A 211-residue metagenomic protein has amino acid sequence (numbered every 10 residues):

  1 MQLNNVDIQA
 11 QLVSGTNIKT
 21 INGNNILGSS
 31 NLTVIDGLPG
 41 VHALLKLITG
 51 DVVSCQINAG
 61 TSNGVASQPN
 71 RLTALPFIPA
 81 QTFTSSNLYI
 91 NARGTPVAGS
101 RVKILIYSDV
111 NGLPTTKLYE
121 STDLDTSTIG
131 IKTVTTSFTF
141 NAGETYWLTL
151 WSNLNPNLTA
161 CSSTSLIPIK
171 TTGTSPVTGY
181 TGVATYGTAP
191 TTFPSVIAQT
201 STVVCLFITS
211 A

Functional and structural regions predicted by a protein language model:
M1-V13, N24-G37, T188-I197, S201: Short, low-complexity N-terminal tether/leader segments at secretion or assembly junctions of large, surface-exposed
S14-G15, G28, P79, T128: Repetitive beta-strand solenoid architecture
G37-N111, E144-T145, W151-A211: Beta-sheet-rich sandwich/jelly-roll-like modules and their strand-loop junctions
G112-T116: Beta-strand initiation motifs
K117-S127: Solvent-exposed serine/threonine-rich low-complexity stretches and specific carbohydrate-binding patches
G130-F138: Exposed aromatic-hydrophobic patches
F140-A142: Surface-exposed, short loops/turns at beta-strand junctions within beta-sandwich domains
